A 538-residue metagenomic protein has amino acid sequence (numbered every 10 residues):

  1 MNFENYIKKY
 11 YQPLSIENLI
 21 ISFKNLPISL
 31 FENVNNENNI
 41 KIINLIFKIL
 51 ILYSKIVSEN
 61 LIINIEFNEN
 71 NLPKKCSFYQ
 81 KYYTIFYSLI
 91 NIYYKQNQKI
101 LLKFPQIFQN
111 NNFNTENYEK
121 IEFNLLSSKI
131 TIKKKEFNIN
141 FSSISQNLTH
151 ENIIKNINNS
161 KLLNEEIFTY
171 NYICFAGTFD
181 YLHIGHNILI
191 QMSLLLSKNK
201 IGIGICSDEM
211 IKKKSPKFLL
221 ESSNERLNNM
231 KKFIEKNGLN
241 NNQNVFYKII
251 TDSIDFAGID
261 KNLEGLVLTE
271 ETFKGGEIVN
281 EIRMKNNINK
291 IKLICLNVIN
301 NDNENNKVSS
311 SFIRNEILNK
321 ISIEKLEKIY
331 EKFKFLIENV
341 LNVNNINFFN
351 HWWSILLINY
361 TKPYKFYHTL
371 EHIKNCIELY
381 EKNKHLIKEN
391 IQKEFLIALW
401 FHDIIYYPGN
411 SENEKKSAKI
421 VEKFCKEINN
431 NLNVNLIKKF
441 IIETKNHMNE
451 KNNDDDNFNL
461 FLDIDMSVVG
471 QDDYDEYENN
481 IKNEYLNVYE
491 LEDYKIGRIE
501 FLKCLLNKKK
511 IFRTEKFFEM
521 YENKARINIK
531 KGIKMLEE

Functional and structural regions predicted by a protein language model:
M1-K328: Nucleotidyltransferase catalytic core that binds NTPs
I46-I49, H372-N383: Amphipathic alpha-helices of TPR/Sel1-like and other helical repeat/solenoid scaffolds
H186, I405-Y406, V468: Short active-site segment of divalent metal-dependent hydrolases/proteases that encodes the spacing between
V298, K320-L336, Y364-H368, E378-I391 (+2 more regions): Divalent metal-dependent phosphate-bond-processing catalytic cores, especially two-metal-ion Mg2+/Mn2+ enzymes that act
Y330, K334-I358, F366-I373: Conserved N-terminal diphosphate/IPP-binding helix and adjacent helical/loop segment of trans-prenyltransferase domains
C376, E412-I428: An active-site-proximal "capping" alpha-helix that borders the catalytic cofactor pocket
C376, Q392-P408, S417, I437-K445: His-Asp-centered metal-binding catalytic motifs of divalent-metal-dependent phosphohydrolases/nucleases
I420, E427-I464: Charged mid-protein connector segments
